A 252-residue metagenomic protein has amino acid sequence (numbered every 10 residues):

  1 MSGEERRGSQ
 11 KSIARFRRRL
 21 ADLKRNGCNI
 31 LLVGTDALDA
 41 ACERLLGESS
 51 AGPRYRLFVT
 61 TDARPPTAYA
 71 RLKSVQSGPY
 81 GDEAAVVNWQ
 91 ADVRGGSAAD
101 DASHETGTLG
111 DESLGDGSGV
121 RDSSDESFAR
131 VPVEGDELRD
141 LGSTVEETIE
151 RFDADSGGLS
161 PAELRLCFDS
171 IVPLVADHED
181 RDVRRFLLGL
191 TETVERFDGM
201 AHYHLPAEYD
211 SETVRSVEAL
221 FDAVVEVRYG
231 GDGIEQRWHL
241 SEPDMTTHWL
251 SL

Functional and structural regions predicted by a protein language model:
S2-V75: Glycine-rich P-loop/Walker A and Walker A-like loops and their local beta1-loop-alpha1 context in P-loop NTPases
G27-C28, P53, G81-E83, F221-D222: Short, well-ordered alpha-helix to beta-strand connector turns
V33, F58-T60, C167, G199-A207: Structural recognition of the conserved hydrophobic beta-strand(s) that form the central parallel beta-sheet of P-loop
D36-A40, R64-P66, V93-R94, V172-D180 (+1 more regions): Short acidic, S/G/P-rich loop/turn micro-motifs used as interaction or catalytic elements
L45-G47, A68-P79, D100-A102, T213-A219: Short, aromatic/basic amphipathic alpha-helical patches
V93-G189: Phosphate-binding/switch loop-helix module in NTP-utilizing enzymes
P173, R185-Y209: Substrate-engagement module of ASCE P-loop NTPases
P206-L252: Phosphate-binding/switch region of NTP-binding enzymes
